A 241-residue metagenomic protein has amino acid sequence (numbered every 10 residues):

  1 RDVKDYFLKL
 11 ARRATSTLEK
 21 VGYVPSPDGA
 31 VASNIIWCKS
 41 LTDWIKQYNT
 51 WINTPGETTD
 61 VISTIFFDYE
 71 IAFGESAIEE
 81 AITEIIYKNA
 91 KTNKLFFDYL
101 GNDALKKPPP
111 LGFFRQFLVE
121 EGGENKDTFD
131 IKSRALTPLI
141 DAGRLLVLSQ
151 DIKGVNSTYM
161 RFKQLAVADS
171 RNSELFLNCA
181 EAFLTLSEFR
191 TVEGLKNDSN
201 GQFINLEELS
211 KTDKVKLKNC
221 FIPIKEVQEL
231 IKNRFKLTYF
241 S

Functional and structural regions predicted by a protein language model:
D2-F66, E70-T92, F96: Conserved catalytic core of two-metal-ion nucleotidyltransferases
G74-S241: Conserved nucleotidyltransferase catalytic core and NTase-mimicking acidic/glycine-rich helix/loop elements in nucleic
